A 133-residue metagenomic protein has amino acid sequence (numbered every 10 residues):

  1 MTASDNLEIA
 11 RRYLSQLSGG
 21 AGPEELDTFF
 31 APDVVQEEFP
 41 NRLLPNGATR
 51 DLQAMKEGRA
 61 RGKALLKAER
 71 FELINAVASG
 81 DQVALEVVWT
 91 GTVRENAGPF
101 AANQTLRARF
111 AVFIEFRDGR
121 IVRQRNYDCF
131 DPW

Functional and structural regions predicted by a protein language model:
M1-W133: C-terminal and inter-domain tail/linker signature
